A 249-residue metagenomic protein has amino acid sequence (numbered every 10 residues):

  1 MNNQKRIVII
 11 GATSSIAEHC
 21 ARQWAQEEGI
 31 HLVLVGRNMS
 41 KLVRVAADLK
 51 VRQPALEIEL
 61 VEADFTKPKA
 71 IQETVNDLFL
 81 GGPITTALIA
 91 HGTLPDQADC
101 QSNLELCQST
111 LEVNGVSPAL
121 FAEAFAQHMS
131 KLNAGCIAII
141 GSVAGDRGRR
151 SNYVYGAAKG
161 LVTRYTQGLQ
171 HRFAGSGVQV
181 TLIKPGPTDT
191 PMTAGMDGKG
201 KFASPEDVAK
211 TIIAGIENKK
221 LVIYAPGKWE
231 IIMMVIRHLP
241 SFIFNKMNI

Functional and structural regions predicted by a protein language model:
T13-S15: Conserved glycine-rich cofactor-binding loop
V51-K69: Rossmann-fold cofactor-recognition segment
Q72, T86, G92-Q108, S151: Conserved mid-core segment of classical short-chain dehydrogenase/reductases
A122, A158: Active-site helix of classical SDR
S142: Residue(s) in the substrate-gating loop at a strand-loop-helix junction that position the organic substrate next
R147-Y153: Active-site loop immediately N-terminal to the catalytic Tyr-X3-Lys motif of short-chain dehydrogenase/reductase
L182, D197-M234: C-terminal helical subdomain
